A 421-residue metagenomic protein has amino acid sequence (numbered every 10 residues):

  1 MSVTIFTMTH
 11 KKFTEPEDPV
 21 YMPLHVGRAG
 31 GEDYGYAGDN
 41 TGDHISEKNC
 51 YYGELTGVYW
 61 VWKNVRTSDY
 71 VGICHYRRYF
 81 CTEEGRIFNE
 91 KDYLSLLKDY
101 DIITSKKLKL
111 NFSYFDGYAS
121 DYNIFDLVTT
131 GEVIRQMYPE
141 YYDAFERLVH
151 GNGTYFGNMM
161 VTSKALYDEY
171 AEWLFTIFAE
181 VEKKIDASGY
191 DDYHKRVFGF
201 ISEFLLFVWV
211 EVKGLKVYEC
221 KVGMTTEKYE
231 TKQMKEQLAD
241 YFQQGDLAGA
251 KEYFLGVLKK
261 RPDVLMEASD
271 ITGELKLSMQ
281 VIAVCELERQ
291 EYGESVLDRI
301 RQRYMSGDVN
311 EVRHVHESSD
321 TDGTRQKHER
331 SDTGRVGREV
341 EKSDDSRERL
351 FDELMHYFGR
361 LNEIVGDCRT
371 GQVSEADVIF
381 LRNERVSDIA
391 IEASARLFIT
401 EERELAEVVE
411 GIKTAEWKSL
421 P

Functional and structural regions predicted by a protein language model:
M1-R325, D332-P421: ER/Golgi luminal nucleotide-sugar-dependent glycosyltransferases, focusing on the catalytic module
